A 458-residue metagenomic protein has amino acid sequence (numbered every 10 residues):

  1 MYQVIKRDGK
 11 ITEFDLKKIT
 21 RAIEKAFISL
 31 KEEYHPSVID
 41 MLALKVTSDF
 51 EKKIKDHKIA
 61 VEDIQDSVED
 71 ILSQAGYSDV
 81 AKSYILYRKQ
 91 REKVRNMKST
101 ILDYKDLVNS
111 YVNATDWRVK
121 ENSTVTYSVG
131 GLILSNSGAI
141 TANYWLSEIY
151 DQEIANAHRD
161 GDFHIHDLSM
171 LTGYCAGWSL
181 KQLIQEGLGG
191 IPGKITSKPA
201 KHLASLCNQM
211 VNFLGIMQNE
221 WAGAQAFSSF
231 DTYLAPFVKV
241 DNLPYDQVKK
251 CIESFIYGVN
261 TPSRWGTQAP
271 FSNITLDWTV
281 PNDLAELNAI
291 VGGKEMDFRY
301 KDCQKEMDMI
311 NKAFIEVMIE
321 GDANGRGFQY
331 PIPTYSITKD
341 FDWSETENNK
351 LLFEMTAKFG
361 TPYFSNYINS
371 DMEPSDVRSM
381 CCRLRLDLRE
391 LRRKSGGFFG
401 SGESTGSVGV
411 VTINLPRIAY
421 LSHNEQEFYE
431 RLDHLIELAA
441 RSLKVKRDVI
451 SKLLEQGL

Functional and structural regions predicted by a protein language model:
M1-D106: Charged, amphipathic alpha-helical regulatory modules used for macromolecular assembly or allosteric control
Q90-V94, T100-L458: Conserved catalytic cores of very large enzyme subunits
